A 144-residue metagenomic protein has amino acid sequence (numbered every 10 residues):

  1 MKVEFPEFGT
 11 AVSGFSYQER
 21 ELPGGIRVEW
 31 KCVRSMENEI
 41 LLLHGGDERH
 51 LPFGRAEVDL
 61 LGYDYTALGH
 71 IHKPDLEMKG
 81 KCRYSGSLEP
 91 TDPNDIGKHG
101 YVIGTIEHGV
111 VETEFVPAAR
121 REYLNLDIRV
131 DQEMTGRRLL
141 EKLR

Functional and structural regions predicted by a protein language model:
M1-R83, S87-G100, T105: His/Asp/Glu-rich metal-coordinating catalytic cores of metallo-dependent phosphodiesterases/hydrolases acting on
K2-P6, S85-R144: Binuclear metal-dependent phosphoesterase catalytic core
